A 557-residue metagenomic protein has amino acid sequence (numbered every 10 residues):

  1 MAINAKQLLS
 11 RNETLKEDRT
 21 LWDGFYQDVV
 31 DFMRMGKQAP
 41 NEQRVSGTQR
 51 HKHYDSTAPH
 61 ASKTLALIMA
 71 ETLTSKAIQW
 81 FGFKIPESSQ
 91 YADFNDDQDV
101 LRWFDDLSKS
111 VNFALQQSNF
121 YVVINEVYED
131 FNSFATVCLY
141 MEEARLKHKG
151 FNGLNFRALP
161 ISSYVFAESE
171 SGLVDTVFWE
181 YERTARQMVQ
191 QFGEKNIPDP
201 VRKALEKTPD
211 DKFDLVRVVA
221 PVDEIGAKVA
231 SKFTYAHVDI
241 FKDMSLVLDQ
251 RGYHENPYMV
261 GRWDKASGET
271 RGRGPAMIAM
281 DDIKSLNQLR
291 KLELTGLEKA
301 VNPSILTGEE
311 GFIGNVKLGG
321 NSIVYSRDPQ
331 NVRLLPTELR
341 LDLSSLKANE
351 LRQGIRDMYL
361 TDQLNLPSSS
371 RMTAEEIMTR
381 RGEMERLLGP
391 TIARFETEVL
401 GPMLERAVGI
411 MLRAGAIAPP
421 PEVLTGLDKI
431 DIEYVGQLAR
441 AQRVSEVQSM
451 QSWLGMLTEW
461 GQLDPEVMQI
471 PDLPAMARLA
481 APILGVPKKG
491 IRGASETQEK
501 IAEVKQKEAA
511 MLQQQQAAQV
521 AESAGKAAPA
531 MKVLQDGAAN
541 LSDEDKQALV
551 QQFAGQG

Functional and structural regions predicted by a protein language model:
M1-K207: Extended, helix-rich architectural segments
M1-Q27, D31, K299-G557: C-terminal anchoring/interaction modules
T14, E143-K317: Structured, contiguous alpha/beta core segments that scaffold functional sites
K63-K76, I278-L289, T295-G296, G455 (+1 more regions): Short, hydrophobic/amphipathic alpha-helical patches that form generic packing surfaces within helical domains
Q98, R102, D130, M277 (+2 more regions): Residue-level detector of secondary-structure boundary/capping sites
D99, W103, L107, N119 (+6 more regions): Short amphipathic alpha-helical segments
Q116, Q288-K291, D357-L360: Short, intrinsically disordered, mixed-charge
